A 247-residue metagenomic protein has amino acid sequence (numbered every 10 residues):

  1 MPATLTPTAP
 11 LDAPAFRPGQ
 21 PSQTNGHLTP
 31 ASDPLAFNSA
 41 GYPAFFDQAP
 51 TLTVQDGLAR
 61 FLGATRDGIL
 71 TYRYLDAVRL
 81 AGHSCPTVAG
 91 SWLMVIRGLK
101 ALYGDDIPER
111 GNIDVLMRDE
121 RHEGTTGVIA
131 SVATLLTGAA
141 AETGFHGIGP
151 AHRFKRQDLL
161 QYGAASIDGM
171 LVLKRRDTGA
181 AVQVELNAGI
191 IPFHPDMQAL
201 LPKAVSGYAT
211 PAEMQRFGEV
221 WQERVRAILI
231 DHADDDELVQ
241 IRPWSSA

Functional and structural regions predicted by a protein language model:
P2-S84, L93-A247: Non-transmembrane, aqueous-exposed alpha-helical and coiled segments at domain scale
G90: Conserved cofactor-binding/catalytic machinery of classical short-chain dehydrogenase/reductase
